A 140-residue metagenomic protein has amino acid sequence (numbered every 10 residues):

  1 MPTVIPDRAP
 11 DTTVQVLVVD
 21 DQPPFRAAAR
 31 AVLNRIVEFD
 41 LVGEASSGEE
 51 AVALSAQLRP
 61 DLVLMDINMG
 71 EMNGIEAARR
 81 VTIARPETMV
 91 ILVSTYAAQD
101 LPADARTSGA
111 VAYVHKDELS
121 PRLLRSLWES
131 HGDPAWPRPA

Functional and structural regions predicted by a protein language model:
M1-Q15, R122-A140: Non-catalytic signal-transmission and effector/linker regions of two-component phosphorelay proteins
T12-F25, A29-L33: Conserved acidic segment of CheY-like receiver
S47-E50, M72-E76: Acidic catalytic/metal-coordinating carboxylates
A53, I75-P86: Short amphipathic alpha-helix used as the core "switch/output" element in two-component signaling
L58-L64: Active-site beta3 strand of CheY-like receiver
G70, A98: The feature encodes the CheY-like receiver
